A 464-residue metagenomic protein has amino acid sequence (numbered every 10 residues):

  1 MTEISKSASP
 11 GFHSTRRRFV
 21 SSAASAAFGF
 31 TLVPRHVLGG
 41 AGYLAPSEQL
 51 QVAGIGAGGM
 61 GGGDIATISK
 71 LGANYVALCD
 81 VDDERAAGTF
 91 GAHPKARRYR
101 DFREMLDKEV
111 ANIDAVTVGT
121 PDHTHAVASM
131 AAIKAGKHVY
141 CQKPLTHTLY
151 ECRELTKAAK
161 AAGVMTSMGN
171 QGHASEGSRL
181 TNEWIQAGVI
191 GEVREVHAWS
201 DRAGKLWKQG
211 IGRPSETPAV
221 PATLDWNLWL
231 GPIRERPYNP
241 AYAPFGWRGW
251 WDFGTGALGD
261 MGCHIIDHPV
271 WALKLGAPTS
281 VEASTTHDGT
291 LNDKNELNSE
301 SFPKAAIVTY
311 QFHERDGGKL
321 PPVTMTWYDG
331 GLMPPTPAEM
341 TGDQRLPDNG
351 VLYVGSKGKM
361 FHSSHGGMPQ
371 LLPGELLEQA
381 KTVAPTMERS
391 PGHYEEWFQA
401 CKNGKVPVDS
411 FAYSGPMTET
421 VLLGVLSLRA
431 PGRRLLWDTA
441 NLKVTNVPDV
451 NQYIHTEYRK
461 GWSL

Functional and structural regions predicted by a protein language model:
I4-A27: N-terminal secretory signal peptides and thylakoid transit peptides that target proteins across membranes
A26-H93, G172-S175, P269: N-terminal Rossmann-like dinucleotide-binding module
E104-A111: Short amphipathic alpha-helix with an adjacent loop that forms part of the alpha/beta core around
V116-T117: N-terminal Rossmann-like NAD(P) cofactor-binding module of classical short-chain dehydrogenase/reductase
P121, A126-A174, G188, G432: Beta-strand-loop-alpha-helix segment that lines the small-molecule cofactor/substrate pocket of alpha/beta enzymes
E176-D225, W229: Rossmann-like NAD(P)H-binding beta-loop-alpha module
T217, A222-K405, T418-L426, A430-T439: Glycine-rich, aromatic-lined ligand/substrate-binding cores of catalytic and carbohydrate-binding domains
L435-L464: C-terminal lid/capping helical subdomain adjacent to the catalytic/cofactor pocket in oxidative enzymes
